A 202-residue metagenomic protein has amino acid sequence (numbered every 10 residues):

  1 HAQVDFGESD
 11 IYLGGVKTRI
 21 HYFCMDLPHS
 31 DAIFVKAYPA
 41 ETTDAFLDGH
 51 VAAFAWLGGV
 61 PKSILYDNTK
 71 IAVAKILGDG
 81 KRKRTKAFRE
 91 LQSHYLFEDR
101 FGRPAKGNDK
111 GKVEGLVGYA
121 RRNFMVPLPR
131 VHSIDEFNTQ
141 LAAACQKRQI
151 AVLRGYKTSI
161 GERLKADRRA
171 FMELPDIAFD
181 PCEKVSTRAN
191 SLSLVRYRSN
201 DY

Functional and structural regions predicted by a protein language model:
H1-D10, I76-G78, K83-K86, G161-A170: Basic, flexible linker segments flanking DNA-binding modules in nucleic acid-interacting mobile-element proteins
H1-I33, T42-A45, S93, K184-R196: Mobile-element integrase/transposase regions, centering on the N-terminal DNA-binding/Zn-coordinating module
V35-S63: Active-site beta-loop-alpha junctions of metal-dependent nucleic acid enzymes, especially the RNase H-like/DDE
V60-G80: Acidic/histidine-rich, metal-coordinating catalytic segments
Y66-D67, G78-D79, D99-R121, F137: RNase H-like two-metal-ion nuclease catalytic core shared by retroviral integrases and related mobile-element nucleases
R89, H94-K110, P129-V131: RNase H-like polynucleotidyl transferase catalytic core
V117-Y202: Active-site-proximal acidic segments at structured loop/helix or strand boundaries that coordinate catalytic metals
